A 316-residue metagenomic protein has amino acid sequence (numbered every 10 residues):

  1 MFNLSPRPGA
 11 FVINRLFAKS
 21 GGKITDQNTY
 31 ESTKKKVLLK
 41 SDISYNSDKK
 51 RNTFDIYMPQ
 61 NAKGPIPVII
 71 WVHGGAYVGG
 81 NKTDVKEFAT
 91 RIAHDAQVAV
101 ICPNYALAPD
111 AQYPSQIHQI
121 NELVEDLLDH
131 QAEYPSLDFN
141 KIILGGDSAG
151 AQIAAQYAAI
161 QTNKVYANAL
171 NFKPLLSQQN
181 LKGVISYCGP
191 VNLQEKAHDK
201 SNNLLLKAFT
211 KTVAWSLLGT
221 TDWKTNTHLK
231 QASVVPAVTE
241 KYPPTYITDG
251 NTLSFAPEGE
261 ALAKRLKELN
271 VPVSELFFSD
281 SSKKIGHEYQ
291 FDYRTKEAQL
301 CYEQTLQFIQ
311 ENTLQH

Functional and structural regions predicted by a protein language model:
M1-H316: Alpha/beta-hydrolase superfamily serine-hydrolase fold, recognizing
